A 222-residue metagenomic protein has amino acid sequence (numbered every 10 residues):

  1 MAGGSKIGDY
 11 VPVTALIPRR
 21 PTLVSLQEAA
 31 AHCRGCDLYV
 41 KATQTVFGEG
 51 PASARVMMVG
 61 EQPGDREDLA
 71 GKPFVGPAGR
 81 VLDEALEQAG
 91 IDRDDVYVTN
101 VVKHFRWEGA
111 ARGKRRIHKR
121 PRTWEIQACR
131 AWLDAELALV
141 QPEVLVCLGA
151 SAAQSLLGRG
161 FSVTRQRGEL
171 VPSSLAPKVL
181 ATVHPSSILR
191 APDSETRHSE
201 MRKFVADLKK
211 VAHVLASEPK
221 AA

Functional and structural regions predicted by a protein language model:
A2-A222: A polyanion-binding, active-site-adjacent surface
